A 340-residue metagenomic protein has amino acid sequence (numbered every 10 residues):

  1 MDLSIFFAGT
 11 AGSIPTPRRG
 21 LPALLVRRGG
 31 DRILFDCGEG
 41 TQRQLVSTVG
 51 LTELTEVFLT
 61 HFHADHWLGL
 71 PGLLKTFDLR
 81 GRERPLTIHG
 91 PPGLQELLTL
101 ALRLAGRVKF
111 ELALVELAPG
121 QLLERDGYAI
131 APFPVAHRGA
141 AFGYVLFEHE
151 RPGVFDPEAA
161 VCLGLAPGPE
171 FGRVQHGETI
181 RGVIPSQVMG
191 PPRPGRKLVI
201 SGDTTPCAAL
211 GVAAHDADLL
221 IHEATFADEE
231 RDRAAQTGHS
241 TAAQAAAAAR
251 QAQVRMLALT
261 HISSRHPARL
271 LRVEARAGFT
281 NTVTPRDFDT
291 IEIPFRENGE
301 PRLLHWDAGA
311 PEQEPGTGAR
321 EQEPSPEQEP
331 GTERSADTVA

Functional and structural regions predicted by a protein language model:
M1-G50, E83-P85, Y144-L146, G153 (+2 more regions): Conserved beta-strand hairpin/beta-sheet module of binuclear metal-dependent hydrolase folds, prominently
T16, D126-A213, L219-I221: Active-site-proximal loop/helix segment associated with metal-binding centers of metalloenzymes
D31, E39-H89, E111-E116: Active-site metal-binding motif and surrounding structural segment of the metallo-beta-lactamase
F35-G38, T55-F62, P91, V199-T204 (+3 more regions): Active-site neighborhood of phospho(di)ester-bond hydrolases with catalytic His/Asp-centered motifs
G69-F77, A101, H266-R276: Metal-dependent catalytic neighborhoods of phosphoester/phosphodiester hydrolases
G93-A105, L114-L117: A gly/proline- and charged-residue-enriched helix-loop-helix capping module
P119-G120, C207-E314, T338-A340: Binuclear metal-ion centers of metallo-dependent hydrolases, dominated by the metallo-beta-lactamase
A310-E323, G331-T332, A336: Short, basic, low-complexity termini and linkers enriched in Ser/Thr/Gly/Pro that act as targeting/leader peptides
